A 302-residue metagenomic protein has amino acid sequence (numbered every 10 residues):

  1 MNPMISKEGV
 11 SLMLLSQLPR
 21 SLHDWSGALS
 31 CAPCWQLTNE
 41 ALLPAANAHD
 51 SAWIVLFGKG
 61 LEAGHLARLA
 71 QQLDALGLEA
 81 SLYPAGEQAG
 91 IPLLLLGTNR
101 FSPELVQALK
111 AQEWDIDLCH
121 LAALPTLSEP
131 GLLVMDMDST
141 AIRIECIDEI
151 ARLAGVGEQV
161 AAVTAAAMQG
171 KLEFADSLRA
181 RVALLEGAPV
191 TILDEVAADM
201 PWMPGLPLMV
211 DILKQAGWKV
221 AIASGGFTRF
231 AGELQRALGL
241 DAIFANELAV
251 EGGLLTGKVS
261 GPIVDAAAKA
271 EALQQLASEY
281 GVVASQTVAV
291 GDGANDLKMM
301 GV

Functional and structural regions predicted by a protein language model:
M1-M135: Non-catalytic pre-domain segments flanking phosphatase-related domains
N2-L42, D194-V302: C-terminal cap/substrate-recognition subdomain and adjoining C-terminal extension of metal-dependent phosphatase-like
A63, N99, A141-I144, G157 (+3 more regions): Electropositive phosphate-/nucleotide-binding environments in soluble metabolic enzymes
P125-L172: Active-site neighborhood of HAD-like aspartate-dependent phosphohydrolases
A162-A166, L178, M209: Short coil/turn segments at secondary-structure boundaries
A180-L185, A197: Long, charge-rich alpha-helical interaction segments
A188-T191: Cytosolic catalytic headpiece of P-type ATPases
